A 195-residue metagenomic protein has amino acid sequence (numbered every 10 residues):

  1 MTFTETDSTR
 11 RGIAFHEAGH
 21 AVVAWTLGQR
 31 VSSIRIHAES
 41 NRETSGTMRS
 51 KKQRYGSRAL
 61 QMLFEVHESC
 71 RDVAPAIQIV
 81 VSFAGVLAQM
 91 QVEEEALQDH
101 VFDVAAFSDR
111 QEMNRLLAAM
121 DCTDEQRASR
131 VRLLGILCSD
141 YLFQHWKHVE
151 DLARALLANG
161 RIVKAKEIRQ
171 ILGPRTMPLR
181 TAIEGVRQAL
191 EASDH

Functional and structural regions predicted by a protein language model:
T2-H195: Soluble catalytic regions of large protease machineries
